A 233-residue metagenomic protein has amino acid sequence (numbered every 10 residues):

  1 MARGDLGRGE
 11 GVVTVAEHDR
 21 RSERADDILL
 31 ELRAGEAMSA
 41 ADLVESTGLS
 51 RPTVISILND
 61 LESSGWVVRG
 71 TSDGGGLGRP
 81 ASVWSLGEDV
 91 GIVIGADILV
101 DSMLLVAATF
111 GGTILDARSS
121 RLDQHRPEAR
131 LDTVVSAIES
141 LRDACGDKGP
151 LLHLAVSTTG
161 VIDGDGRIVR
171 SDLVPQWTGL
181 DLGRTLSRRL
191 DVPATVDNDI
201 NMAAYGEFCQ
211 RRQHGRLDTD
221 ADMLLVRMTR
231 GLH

Functional and structural regions predicted by a protein language model:
M1-S46: Extreme N-terminal segment that seeds HTH/winged-HTH DNA-binding domains in transcriptional regulators
T14-R24, S39, G70-V90: Short, cationic-aromatic polyanion-contact patches
H18-S22, D26, A37, R51-I55 (+3 more regions): Electropositive phosphate-/nucleotide-binding environments in soluble metabolic enzymes
L29-E31, A37-R69, R79: N-terminal helix-turn-helix
D73, T159-I162, T229-G231: Short glycine-rich anion-binding loops that position phosphate/pyrophosphate groups of nucleotides and phosphorylated
G76-L77, S85-E88, K148, R211-D220 (+1 more regions): Solvent-exposed alpha-helices and their adjacent loops that cap or buttress functional pockets in soluble metabolic
P80-D116, M223-H233: Gly/Thr-rich phosphate-binding beta-strand-loop-beta motif of the actin/hexokinase/Hsp70
I114, S119, D123-A155, G160-D222: Glycine-rich phosphate-binding loop and adjoining helix at the ATP-binding site of ATP-dependent phosphoryl-transfer
